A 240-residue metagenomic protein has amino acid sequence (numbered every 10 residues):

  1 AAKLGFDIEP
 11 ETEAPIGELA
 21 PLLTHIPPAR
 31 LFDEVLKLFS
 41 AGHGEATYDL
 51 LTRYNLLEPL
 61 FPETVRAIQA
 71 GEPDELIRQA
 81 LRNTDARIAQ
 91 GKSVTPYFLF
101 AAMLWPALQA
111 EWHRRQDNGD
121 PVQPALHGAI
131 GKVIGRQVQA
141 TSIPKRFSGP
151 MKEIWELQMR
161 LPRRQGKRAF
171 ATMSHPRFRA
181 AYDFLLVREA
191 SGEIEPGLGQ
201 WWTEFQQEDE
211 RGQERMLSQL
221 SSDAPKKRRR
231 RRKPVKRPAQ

Functional and structural regions predicted by a protein language model:
A1-Q240: Catalytic cores of the polymerase beta-like nucleotidyltransferase superfamily and closely associated nucleotide
